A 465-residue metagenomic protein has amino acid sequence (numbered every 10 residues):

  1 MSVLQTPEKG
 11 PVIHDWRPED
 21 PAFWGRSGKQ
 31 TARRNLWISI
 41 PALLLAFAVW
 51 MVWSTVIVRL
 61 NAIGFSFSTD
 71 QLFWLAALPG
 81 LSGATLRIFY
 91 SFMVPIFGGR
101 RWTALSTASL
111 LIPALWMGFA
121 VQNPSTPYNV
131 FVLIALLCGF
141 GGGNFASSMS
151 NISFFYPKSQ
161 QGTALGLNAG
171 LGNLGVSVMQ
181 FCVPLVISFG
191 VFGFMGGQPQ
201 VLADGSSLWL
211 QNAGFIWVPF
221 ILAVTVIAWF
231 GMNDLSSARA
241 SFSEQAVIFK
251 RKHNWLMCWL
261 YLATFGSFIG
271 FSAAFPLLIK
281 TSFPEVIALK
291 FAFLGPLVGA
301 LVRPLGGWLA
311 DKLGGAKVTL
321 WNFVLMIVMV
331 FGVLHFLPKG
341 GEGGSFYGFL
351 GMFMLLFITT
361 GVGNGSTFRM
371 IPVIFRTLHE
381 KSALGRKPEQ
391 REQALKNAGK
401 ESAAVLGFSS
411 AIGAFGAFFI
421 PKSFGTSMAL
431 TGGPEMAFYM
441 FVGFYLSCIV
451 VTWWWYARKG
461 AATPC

Functional and structural regions predicted by a protein language model:
M1-A48: Cytosolic juxtamembrane N-terminal segment immediately preceding the first transmembrane helix of multi-pass
W50-V58, R251-A300, P304, N364 (+2 more regions): Extracytoplasmic gate region of multi-pass secondary transporters
W74-F92, F293-G306: Central cavity-lining transmembrane alpha-helices of secondary-active solute carriers, predominantly the Major
T85-Y128: Conserved MFS/SLC helix-loop-helix module at the cytosolic interface between two early adjacent transmembrane helices
A108-P124, V324-E342: C-terminal ends and interior cores of transmembrane alpha-helices in multi-pass membrane transporters/permeases
P127-G143, G344-N364: Hydrophobic core of transmembrane alpha-helices in multi-pass small-molecule transporters, especially MFS/SLC-type
G142, G162-V191, L406-I420: Glycine-rich segments within core transmembrane alpha-helices of 12-TM secondary carriers
S188, I216-A238, V451-W455: C-terminal membrane-cytosol helix-exit motif in multi-pass small-molecule transporters
